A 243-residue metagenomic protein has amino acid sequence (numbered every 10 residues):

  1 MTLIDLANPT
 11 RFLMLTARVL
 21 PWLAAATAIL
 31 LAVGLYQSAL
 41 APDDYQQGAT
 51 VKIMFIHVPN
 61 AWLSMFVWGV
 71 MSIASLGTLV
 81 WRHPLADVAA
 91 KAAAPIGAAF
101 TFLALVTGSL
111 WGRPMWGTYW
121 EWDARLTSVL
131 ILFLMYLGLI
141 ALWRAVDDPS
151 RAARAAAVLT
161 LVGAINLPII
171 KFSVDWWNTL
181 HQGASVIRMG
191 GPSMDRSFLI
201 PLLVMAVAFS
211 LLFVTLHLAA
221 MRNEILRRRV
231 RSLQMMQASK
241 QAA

Functional and structural regions predicted by a protein language model:
M1-A243: Polytopic transmembrane helical bundles with strong interfacial aromatic enrichment
